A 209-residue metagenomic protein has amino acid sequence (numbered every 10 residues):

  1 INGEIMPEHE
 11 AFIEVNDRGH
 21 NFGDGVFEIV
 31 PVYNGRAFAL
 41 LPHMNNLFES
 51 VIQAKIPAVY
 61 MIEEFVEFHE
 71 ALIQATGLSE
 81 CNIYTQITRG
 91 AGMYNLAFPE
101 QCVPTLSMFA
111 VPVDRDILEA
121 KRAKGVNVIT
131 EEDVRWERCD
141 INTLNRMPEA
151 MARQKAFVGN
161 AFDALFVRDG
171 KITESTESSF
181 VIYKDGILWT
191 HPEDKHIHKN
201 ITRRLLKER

Functional and structural regions predicted by a protein language model:
I1-A71, A97-R209: Helix-start/capping segments and mature chain N-termini
F65-Y94, V111: Short, acidic/charged, Gly/Pro-enriched secondary-structure junctions
